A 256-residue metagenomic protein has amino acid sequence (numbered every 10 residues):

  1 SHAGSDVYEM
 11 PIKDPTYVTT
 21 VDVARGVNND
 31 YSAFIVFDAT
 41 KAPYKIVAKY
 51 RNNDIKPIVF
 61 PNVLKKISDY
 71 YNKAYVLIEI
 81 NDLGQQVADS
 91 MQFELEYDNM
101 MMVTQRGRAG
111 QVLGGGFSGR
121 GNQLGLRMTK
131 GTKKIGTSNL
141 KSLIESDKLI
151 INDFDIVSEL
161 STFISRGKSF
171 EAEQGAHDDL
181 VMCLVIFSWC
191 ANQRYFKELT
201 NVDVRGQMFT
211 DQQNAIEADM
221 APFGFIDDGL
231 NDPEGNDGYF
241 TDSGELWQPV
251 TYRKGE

Functional and structural regions predicted by a protein language model:
S1-T104, K134, S138, S142-E256: RNase H-like, metal-dependent nuclease domains and their acidic two-metal-ion catalytic environment used
A48-N52, N99-G119, Q123-L124: A generic structural motif
Q111-L113, T132, S138: Intrinsically disordered, low-complexity segments enriched in polar/charged small residues
L124-K134: Acidic, Ser/Thr-rich peripheral helices and adjacent loops at domain boundaries
